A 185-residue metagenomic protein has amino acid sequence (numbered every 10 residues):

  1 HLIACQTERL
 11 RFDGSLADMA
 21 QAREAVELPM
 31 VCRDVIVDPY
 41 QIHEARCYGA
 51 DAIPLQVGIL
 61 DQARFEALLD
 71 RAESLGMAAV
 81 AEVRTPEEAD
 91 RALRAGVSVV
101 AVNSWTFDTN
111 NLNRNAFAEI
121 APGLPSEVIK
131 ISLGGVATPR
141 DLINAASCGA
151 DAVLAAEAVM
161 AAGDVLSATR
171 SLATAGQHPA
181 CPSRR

Functional and structural regions predicted by a protein language model:
H1-V80, E88-R91, V99, F117-I120: N-terminal active-site wall of soluble small-molecule enzyme domains
T7, E44-R64, A101-N111, C148-T169: Glycine-rich phosphate-binding active-site loops on the catalytic face of alpha/beta enzymes
G14-D18, R64, L112-A116, D141 (+1 more regions): Residues at alpha-helix caps and immediate loop-helix transition turns in enzyme cores, especially N- and C-cap
P29, E127-V128, P179: Secondary-structure boundary/capping positions in well-ordered alpha/beta enzyme cores
M30, V37-G49, R84-G96, S132-A155 (+2 more regions): Catalytic cores of alpha/beta
L75, S126-E127, G149: Structured helix-beta-strand junction loops
R84-I129, G135-A145, A162-G163: Catalytic core of soluble alpha/beta enzymes
R114, E119-G123, A146, M160-R185: C-terminal helical cap(s) of enzyme catalytic domains, especially alpha/beta-barrels
